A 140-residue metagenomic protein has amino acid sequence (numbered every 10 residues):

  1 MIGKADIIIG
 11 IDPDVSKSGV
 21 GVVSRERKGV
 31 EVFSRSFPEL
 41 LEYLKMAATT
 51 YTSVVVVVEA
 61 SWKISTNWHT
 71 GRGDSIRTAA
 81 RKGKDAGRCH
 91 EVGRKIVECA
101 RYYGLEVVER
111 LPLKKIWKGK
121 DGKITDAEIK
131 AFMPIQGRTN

Functional and structural regions predicted by a protein language model:
M1-N140: Phosphate- and other anionic-substrate recognition elements at nucleic-acid/protein interfaces
